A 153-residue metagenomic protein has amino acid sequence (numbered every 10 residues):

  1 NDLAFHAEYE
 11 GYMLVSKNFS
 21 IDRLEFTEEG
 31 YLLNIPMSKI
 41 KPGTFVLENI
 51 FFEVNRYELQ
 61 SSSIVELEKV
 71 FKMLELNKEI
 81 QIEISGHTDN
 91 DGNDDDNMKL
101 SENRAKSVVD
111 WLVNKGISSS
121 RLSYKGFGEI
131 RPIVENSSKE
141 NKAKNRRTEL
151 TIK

Functional and structural regions predicted by a protein language model:
N1-G11: A short, solvent-exposed beta-strand micro-motif common in secreted/extracellular proteins
D2, L32, F45-L47, E79 (+2 more regions): Extracytoplasmic
F5-A7, I35, F52: N-terminal secretion/transport leader regions
Y9, M37-K39, G86, I152: Flexible glycine-/small-residue-rich
V15-N49: Extracellular beta-sheet/turn segments enriched in Thr/Pro/Gly and aliphatic residues
K39-K78, T88-D96, S120: Short, solvent-exposed beta-strand/turn patches at coil↔beta or beta↔helix junctions that act as interaction loops
N77, S85-K153: Periplasmic OmpA-like peptidoglycan-binding domain that tethers envelope proteins to the cell wall
